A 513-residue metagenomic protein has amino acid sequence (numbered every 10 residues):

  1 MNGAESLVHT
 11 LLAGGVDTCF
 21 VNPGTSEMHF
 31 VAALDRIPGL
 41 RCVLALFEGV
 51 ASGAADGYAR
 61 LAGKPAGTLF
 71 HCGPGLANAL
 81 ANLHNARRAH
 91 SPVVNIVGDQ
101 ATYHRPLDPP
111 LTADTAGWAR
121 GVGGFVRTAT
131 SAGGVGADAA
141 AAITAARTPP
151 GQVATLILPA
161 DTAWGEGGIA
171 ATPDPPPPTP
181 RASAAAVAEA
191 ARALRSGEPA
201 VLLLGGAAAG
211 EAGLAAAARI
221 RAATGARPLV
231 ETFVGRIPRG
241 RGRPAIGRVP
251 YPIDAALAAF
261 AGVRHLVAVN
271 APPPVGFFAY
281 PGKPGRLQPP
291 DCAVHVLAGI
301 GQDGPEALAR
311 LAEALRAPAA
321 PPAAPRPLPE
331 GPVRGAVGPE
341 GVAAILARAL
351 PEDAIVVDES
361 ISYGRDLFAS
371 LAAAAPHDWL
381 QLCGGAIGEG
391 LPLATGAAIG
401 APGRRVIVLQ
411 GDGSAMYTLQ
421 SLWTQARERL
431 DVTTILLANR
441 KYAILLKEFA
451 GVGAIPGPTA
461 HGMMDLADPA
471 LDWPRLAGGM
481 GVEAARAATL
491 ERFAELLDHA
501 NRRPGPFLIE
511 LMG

Functional and structural regions predicted by a protein language model:
M1-P321, V432-T434, I455: N-terminal alpha/beta PP-like core and its mobile active-site loop of ThDP/TPP-dependent enzymes
N2, G133, I157, I169-A170 (+4 more regions): Phosphate/pyrophosphate-binding active-site segments
A4-V8, L12-G15, N22-S26, F30-I37 (+1 more regions): Active-site diphosphate/adenylate-binding microenvironment
S26, V50-A51, N78, T115 (+5 more regions): Catalytic-loop motifs flanking and including active-site residues across diverse enzymes
F47-E48, L107-P109, P177-A191, V249-P250 (+5 more regions): A general structural motif
R88, G151, R195, A261 (+4 more regions): Short conserved AdoMet
I96, H104-L111, A223, D366-G513: Thiamine diphosphate
G205-A209, E330-G331, G411-G413: Conserved short loop/turn motifs at secondary-structure junctions
